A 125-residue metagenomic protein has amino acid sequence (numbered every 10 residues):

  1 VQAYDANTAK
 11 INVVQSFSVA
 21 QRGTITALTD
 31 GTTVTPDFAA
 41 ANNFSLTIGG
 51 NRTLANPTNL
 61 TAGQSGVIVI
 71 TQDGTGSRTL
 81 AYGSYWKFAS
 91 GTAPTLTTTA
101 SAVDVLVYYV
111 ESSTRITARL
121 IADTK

Functional and structural regions predicted by a protein language model:
V1-T26: Fibrous stalk/shaft segments of extracellular and virion attachment machinery
A3-N7, L46-K125: Acidic, glycine/polar-enriched metal-coordinating patches/loops that mediate binding to polyanionic ligands
K10, D37-A40, N59-A62: Flexible, charged surface loops at secondary-structure boundaries
N12, A39-N43, V103: Sequence-level motif detector for i,i+2 pairs with an aromatic at +2
V13, T32, N42, R52 (+1 more regions): The right-handed parallel beta-helix/beta-solenoid scaffold, focusing on the short coil/turn and N-cap positions
G23-N42: Transition segment at domain starts
